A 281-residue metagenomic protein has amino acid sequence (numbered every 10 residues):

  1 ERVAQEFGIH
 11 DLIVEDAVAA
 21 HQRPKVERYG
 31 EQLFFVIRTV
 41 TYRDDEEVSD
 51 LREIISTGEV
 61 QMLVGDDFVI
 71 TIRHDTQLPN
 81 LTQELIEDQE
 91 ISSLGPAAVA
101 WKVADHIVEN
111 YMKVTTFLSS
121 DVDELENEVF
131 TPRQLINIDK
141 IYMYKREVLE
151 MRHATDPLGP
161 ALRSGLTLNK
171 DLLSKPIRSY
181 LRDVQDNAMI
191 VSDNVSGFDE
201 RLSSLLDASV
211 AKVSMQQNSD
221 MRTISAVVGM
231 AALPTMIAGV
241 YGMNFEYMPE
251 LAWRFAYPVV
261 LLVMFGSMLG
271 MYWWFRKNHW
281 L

Functional and structural regions predicted by a protein language model:
E1-P176, Y180-D183, N187-S192, G197 (+1 more regions): Peripheral, non-transmembrane regulatory/ligand-interaction domains of membrane transport proteins
G8, D186-L281: Hydrophobic alpha-helical transmembrane segments and their immediately adjacent juxtamembrane loops
